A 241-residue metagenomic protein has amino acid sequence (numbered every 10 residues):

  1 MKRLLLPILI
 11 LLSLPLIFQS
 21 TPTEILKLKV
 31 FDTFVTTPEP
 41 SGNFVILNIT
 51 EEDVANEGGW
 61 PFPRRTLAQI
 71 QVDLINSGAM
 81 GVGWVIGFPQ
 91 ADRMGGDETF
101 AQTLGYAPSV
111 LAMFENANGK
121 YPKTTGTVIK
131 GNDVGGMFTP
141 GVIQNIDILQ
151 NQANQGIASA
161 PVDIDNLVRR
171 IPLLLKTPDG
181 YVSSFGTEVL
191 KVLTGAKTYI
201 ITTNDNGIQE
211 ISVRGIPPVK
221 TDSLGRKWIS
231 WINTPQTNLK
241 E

Functional and structural regions predicted by a protein language model:
K2-W228, I232: Non-transmembrane functional regions of envelope-associated proteins
P235-E241: Short, intrinsically disordered, charge-balanced linker/junction segments flanking boundaries in proteins
